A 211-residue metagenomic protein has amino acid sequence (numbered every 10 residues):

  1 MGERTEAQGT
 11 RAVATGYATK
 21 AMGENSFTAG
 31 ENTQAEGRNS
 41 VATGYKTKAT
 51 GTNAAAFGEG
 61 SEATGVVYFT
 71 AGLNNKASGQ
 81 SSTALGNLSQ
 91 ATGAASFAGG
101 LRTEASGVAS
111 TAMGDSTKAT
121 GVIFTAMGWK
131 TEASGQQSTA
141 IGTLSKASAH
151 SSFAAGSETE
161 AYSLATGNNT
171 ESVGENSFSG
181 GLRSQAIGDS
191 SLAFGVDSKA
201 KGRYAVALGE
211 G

Functional and structural regions predicted by a protein language model:
M1-G211: Periodic small-residue-enriched repeat registers in elongated scaffold domains
